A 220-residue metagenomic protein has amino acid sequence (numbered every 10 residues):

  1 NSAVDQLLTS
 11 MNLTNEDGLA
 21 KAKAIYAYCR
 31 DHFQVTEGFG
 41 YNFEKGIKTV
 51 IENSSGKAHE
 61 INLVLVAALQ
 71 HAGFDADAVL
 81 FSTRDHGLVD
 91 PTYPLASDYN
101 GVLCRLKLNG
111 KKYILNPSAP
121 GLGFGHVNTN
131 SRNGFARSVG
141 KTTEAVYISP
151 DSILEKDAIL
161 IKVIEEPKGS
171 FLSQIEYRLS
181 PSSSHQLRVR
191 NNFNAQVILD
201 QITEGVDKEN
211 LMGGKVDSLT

Functional and structural regions predicted by a protein language model:
N1-T220: A sensor for short, sequence-defined functional sites
